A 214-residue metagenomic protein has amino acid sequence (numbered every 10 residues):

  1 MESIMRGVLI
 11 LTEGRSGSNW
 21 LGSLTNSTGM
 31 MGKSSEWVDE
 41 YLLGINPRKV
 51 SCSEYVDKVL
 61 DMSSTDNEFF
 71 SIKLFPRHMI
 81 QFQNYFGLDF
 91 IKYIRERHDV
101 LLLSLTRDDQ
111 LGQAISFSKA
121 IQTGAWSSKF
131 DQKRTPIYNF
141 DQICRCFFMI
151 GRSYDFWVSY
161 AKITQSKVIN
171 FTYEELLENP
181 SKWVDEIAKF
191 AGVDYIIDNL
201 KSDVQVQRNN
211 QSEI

Functional and structural regions predicted by a protein language model:
M1-E68, V206-N210: PAPS-dependent sulfotransferase catalytic core
S3, E13-G14, C146-I150, L176 (+1 more regions): Aromatic-acidic/polar surface patches that form glycan- and anion
S3-G7, K33-S35, K129-R134, N139 (+2 more regions): Catalytic phosphate/metal-binding cores of nucleic-acid and nucleotide-processing enzymes, i.e., regions that mediate
T12-R15, M31, L74-H78, E175-L177: Short, flexible loop/turn elements at secondary-structure junctions
G17-S23, E40-L43, H78-Q81, Q110-I115 (+1 more regions): Short catalytic/ligand-binding loop motif for oxyanion handling, primarily in non-cytosolic enzymes, centered on
K49-Y55, Q132-P136, I143, Y195-I214: PAPS-dependent sulfotransferase catalytic core
F75-I163, K167-N170, S181-I196: PAPS-dependent sulfotransferase catalytic domain
